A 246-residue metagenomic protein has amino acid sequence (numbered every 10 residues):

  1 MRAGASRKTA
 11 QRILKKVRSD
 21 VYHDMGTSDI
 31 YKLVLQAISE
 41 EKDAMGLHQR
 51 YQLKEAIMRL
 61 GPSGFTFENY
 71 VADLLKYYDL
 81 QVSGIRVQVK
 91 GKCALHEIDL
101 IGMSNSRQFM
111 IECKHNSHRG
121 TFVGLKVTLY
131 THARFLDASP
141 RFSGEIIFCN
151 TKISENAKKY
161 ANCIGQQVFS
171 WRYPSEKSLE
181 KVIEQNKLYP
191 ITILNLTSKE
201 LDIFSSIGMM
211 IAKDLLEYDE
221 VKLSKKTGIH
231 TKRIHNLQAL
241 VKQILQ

Functional and structural regions predicted by a protein language model:
R2-A10: N-terminal glycine-rich anion-binding loops that anchor highly charged ligand groups
A5, M25, V34, I38-P190 (+2 more regions): Intrinsically disordered, low-complexity Ser/Thr/Pro/Gly-rich regulatory segments
T9-R12, D29, K213-D214, K222: An acidic, carboxylate-rich microenvironment
A10-D24, L35-I38: Amphipathic alpha-helical segments that form the core helices of the histone-fold
R12, V87, Y173, L216-E217: Proline- and acidic/polar-enriched loop/turn elements at helix boundaries
M25-G26, I211: Short, charged, surface-exposed loops that flank catalytic or proteolytic processing sites
G61, N69-L74, Y78, V182-Q246: C-terminal extensions
